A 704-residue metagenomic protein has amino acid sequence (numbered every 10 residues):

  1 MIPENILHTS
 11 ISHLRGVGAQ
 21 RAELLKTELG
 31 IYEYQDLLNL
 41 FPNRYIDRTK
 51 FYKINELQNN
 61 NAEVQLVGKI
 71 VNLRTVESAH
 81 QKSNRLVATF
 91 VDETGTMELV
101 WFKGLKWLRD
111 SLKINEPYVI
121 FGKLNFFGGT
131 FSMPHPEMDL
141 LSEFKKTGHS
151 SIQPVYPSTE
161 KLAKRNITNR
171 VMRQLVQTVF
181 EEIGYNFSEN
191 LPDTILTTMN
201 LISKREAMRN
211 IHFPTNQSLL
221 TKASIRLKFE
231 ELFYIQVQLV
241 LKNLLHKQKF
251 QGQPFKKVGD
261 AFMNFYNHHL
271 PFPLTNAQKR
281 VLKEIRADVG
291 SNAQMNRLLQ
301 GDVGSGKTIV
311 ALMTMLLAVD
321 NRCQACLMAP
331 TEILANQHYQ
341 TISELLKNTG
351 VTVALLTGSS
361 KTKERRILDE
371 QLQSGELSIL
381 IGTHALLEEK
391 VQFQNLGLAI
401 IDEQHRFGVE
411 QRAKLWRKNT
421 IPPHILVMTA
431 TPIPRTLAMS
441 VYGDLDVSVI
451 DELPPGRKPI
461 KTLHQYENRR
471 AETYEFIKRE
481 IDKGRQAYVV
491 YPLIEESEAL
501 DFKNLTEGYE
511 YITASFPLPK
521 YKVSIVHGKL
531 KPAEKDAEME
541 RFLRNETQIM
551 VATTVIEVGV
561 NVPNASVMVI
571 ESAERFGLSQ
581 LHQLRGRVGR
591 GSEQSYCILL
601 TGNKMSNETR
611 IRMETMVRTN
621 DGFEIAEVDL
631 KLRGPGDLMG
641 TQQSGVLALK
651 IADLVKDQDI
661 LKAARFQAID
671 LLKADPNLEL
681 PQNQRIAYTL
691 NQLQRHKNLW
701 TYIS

Functional and structural regions predicted by a protein language model:
E23-L24, Q253-L299: Conserved pre-motif I regulatory segment
L40-V67, V71: OB-fold nucleic-acid-binding modules
N61-N84, G122: Structural detector for short beta-strands of small beta-barrel domains
S78-H269: Upstream accessory/linker segments immediately N-terminal to the RecA-like ATPase cores of bacterial MutS and a subset
L140-F144, L398, K414-W416, V427 (+9 more regions): N-terminal cationic and glycine-rich segments that engage phosphates or anionic surfaces
K283, Q294-E614, A674: Inter-lobe coupling/hinge segments of SF2-like helicase ATPases
E540-M550, I556-P563, M568-E571, G586 (+3 more regions): Accessory helical-bundle/CTD segments and flexible terminal tails appended to RecA-like ATPase motors
